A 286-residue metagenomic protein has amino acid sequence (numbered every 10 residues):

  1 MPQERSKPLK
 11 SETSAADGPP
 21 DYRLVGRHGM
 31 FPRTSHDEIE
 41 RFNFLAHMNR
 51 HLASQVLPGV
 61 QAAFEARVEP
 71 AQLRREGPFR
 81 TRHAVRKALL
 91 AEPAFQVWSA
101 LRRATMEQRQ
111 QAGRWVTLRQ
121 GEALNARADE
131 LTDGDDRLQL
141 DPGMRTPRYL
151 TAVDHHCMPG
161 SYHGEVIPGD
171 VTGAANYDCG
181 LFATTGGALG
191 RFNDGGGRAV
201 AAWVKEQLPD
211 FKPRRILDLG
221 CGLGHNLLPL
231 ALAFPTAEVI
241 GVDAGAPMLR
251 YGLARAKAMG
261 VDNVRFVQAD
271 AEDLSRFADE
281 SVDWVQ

Functional and structural regions predicted by a protein language model:
M1-E92: Generic N-terminal amphipathic/basic segments
F79-G169: N-terminal auxiliary segments of SAM/dcSAM-dependent transferases
N176, G190-K212: Conserved alpha-helix/loop element of class I SAM-dependent methyltransferases that forms part of the SAM/SAH-binding
L181, T185-R191: Solvent-exposed beta-strand/loop surfaces, strongest in extracytoplasmic domains of secreted and cell-surface proteins
F211, D262, E280: Structured loop/turn residues at beta-strand edges in well-structured enzyme cores
K212-G222: Conserved class I S-adenosyl-L-methionine
L217, L227-D273: Class I SAM-dependent methyltransferase SAM/SAH-binding core
E272-V285: A short acidic, Gly/Pro-enriched loop at the edge of an enzyme's catalytic core that lines a small-molecule cofactor
